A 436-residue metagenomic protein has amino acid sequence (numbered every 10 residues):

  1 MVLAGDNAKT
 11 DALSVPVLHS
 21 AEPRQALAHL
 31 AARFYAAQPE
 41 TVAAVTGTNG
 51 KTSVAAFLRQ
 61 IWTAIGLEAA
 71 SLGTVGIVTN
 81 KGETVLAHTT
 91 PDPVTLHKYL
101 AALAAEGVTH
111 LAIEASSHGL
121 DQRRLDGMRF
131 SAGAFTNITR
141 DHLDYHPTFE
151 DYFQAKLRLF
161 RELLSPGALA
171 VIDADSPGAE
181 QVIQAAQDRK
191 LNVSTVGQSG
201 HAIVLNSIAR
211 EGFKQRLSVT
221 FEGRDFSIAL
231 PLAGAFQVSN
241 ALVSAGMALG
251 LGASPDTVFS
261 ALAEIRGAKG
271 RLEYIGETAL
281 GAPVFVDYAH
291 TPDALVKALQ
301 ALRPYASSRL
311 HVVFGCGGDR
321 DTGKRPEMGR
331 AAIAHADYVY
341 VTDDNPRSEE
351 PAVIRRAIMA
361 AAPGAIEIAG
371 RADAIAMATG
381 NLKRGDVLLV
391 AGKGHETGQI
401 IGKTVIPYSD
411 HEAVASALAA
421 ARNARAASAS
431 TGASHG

Functional and structural regions predicted by a protein language model:
M1-H29, R33, L169, P177 (+6 more regions): N-terminal leader/targeting and accessory segments in enzymes
M1-T46, S53-I65, V204, S227 (+3 more regions): Short, basic phosphate-binding NTP loop
A4-D6, H19-A21, G73, A115 (+4 more regions): Short loop/edge segments at beta-strand edges and connector loops that shape dinucleotide/nucleotide cofactor-binding
D6-A8, T74-V75, S117-H118, I138 (+4 more regions): Short, ordered loop/turn segments at secondary-structure junctions
A8-S14, D121, F130-V284, S307 (+2 more regions): Acidic, Mg2+-coordinating active-site environments of NTP-dependent enzymes
L13, A26-A174, G178-L191, Y305-A306 (+2 more regions): Phosphate-binding loop of NTP-binding sites
V17-H19, V42, A69-S71, G133 (+4 more regions): Conserved beta-strand scaffold positions in the cores of enzyme catalytic domains, especially in NTP/NDP-utilizing
Q25, T63, K190, V243-G436: ATP-dependent carboxylate-amine ligase
